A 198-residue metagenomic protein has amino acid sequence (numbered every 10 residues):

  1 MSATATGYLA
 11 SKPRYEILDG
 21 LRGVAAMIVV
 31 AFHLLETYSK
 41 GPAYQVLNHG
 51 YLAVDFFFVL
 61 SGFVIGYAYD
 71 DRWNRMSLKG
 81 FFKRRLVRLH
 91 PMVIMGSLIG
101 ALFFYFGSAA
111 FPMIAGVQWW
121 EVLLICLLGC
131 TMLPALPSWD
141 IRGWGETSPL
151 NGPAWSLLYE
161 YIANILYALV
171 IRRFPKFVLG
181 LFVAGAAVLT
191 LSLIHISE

Functional and structural regions predicted by a protein language model:
M1-R14: Short, Lys/Arg-rich, polar N-terminal cytosolic tail immediately upstream of the first transmembrane signal-anchor
P13-D71, V87-S97: Functionally critical transmembrane alpha-helices in membrane proteins and complexes, commonly lining
V24-H33, V178-L193: Small-polar-interrupted transmembrane alpha-helices in polytopic inner-membrane proteins
Y51-L60, L150, A154-I165: Membrane-embedded alpha-helical segments of multi-pass membrane proteins, especially the transmembrane helices
I65-R85, S108-A115: Membrane-helix interface linkers and caps
L89-Y161, L189-L191: Membrane-interface helix-loop-helix regions
Y161-V188: Solvent-exposed interhelical
I194-E198: Conserved small/polar residues in nucleotide/adenosyl-binding loops
